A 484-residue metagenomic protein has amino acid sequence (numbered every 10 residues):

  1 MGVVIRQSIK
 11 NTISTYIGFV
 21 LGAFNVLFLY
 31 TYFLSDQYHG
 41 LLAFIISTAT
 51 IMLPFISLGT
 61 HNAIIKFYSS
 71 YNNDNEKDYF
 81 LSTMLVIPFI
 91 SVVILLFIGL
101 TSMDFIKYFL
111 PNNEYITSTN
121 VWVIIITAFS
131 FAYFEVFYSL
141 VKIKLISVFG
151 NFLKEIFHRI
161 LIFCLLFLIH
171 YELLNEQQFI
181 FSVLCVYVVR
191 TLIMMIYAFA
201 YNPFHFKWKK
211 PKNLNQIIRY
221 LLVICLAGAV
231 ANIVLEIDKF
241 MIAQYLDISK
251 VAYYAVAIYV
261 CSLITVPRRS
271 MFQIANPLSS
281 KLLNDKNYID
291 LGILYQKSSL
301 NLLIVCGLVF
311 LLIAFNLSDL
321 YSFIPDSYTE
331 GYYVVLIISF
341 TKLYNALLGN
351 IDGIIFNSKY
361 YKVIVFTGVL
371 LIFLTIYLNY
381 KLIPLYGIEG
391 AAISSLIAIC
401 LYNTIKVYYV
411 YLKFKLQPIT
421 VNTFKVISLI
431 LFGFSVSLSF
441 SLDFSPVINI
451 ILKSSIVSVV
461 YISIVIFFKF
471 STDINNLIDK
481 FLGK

Functional and structural regions predicted by a protein language model:
M1-F24, N75, S82, K210-A227 (+2 more regions): N-terminal membrane topogenesis motif
M1-V4, I116, E172, E176-S182 (+5 more regions): Interhelical loop/hinge segments that connect adjacent transmembrane helices in multipass membrane
V3-N62, V92-L100, V123, T127 (+5 more regions): Signature of the first transmembrane helix
V4-I5, S130-L153, S339-L370, K381 (+1 more regions): Membrane-interface junctions at transmembrane-helix termini in multi-pass inner-membrane proteins
S57-N72, I143, A257-S299, D352-N357: Helix-loop junctions and terminal segments of transmembrane helices in multi-pass membrane transport/translocation
M103-I124, I248, I313-L343, G349: Interfacial segments at transmembrane-helix termini and the short loops linking adjacent helices
W122, F152-L168, E172-A200, Y220 (+5 more regions): Hydrophobic alpha-helical transmembrane segments
L438-K484: Membrane-proximal transmembrane or re-entrant/amphipathic helices at the cytosolic face
